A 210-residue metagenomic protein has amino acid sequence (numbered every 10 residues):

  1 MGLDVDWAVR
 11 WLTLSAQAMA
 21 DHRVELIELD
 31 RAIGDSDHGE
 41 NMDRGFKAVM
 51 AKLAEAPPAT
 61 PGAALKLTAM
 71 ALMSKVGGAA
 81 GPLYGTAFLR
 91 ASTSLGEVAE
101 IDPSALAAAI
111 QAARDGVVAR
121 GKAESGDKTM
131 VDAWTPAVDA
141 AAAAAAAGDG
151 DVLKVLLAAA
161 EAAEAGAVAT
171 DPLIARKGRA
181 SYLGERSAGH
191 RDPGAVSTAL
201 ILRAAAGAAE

Functional and structural regions predicted by a protein language model:
M1-E210: N-terminal loops that bind phosphate or other acidic moieties and the adjacent beta-alpha structural core
